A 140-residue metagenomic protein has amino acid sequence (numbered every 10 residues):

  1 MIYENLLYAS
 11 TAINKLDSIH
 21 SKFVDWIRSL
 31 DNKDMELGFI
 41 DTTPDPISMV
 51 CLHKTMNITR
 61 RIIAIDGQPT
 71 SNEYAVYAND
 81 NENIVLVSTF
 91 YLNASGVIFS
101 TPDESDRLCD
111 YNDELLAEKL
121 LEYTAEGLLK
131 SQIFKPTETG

Functional and structural regions predicted by a protein language model:
M1-P44: Charge-rich, low-complexity N-terminal segments
I2-H20, C51, D106-E122: Intrinsic-disorder-associated interaction segments
L6, N72-A75, T89, C109: Intrinsically disordered, low-complexity segments enriched in small/polar residues
T11, T42-T43, T55, T59 (+5 more regions): Residue-identity detector for threonine
S29, K33, L37-I40, T59 (+3 more regions): Generic marker of "main functional regions" within proteins
D34-V87: Amphipathic, interaction-prone secondary-structure segments
D80-G140: Ampiphathic alpha-helical segments that act as solvent-exposed interaction surfaces
